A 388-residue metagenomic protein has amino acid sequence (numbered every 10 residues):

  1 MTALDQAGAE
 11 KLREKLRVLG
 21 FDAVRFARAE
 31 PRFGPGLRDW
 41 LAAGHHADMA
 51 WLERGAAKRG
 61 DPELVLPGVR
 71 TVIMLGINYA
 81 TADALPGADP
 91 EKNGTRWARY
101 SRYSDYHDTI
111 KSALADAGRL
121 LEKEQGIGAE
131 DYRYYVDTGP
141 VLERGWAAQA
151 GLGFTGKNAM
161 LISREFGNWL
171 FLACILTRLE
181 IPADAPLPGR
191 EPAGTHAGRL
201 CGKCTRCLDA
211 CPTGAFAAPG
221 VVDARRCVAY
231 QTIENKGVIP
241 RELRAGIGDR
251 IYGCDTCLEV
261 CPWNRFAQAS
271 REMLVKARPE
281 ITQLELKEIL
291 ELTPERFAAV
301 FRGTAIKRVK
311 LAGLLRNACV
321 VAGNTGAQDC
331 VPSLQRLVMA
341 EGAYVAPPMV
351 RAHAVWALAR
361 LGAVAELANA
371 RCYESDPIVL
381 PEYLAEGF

Functional and structural regions predicted by a protein language model:
M1-G198, G248, A365, C372-V379: Auxiliary alpha/beta "docking" domains used to position bulky ligands
F21, R206-Y230, D249-L274, S333: Iron-sulfur cluster-binding cysteine motifs and their immediate structural context in ferredoxin-like electron-transfer
E242-V275, E288, L292, R296-V320: C-terminal amphipathic alpha-helical segment
R265, A322-C330, L358-E366, G387-F388: Alpha-helix capping and inter-helical loop/turn segments
R296-V300, G326-M339, G362-C372: Amphipathic alpha-helical scaffolding segments comprising HEAT/armadillo-like alpha-solenoid repeats
I306, K310, E341-G342, A346 (+2 more regions): Structural signature of alpha-solenoid helical repeat scaffolds
A318, A354-V355, Y383: Conserved hydrophobic register position within alpha-solenoid helical repeats
